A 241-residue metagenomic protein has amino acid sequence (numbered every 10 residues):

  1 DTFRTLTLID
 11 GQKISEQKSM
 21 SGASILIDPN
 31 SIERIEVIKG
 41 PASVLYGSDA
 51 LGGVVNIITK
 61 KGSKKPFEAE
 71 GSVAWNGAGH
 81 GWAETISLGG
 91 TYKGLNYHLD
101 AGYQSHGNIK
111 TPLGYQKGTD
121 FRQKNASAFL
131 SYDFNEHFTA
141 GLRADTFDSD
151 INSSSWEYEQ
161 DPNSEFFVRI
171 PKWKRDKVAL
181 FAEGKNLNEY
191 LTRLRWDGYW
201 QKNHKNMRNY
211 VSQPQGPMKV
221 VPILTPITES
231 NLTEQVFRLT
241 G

Functional and structural regions predicted by a protein language model:
R4, Q12-K39: Short acidic/polar hinge/loop motifs at secondary-structure boundaries that mediate gating or recognition
L8, G22-I25, V37, D49-S72 (+1 more regions): N-terminal periplasmic accessory domains that precede and gate Gram-negative outer-membrane beta-barrel machines
S19, S72-V73, T111-Q116, E159-I170 (+2 more regions): Extracellular loop and loop/strand-boundary signature of outer-membrane beta-barrel proteins
G40, I58, S72-A78, G102-Q104 (+2 more regions): Outer-membrane beta-barrel pore domains and translocons
G53, F67-A69, W82-I86, L95 (+4 more regions): Hydrophobic, lipid-facing positions within transmembrane beta-strands of outer-membrane proteins
N56, P66, S72, S87-W173: Periplasmic-side early beta-strands and strand-to-turn transitions of outer-membrane beta-barrels
G89-Y92, Y132, G184-N186, N231 (+1 more regions): Residue-level signature of outer-membrane beta-barrel architecture
G94-Y97, H137-A140, L187-L194, H204: Repeated loop/turn-to-beta-strand initiation elements of outer-membrane beta-barrel proteins
